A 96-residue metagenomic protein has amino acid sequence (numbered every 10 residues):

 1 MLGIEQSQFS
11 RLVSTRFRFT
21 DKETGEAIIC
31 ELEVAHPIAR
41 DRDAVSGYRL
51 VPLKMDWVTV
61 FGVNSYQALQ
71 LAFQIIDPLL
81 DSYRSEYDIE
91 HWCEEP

Functional and structural regions predicted by a protein language model:
M1, Y48, A68-L69: A broad "ordered helical/assembly scaffold" signature
M1-E23: Negatively charged, low-complexity tracts enriched in Asp/Glu with abundant Ser/Thr
I4, L12-S14, D43, P52 (+1 more regions): Alpha-helical structural elements
K22-T24, L53, L71, W92: Short linear sequence elements within intrinsically disordered, low-complexity coil regions
E23-G25, I38-R40, Y66, I75: A generic structural micro-environment signature that highlights single residues at secondary-structure boundaries
E26-T59: A short, structured beta-strand/loop element
T59-C93: Acidic, low-complexity intrinsically disordered segments
